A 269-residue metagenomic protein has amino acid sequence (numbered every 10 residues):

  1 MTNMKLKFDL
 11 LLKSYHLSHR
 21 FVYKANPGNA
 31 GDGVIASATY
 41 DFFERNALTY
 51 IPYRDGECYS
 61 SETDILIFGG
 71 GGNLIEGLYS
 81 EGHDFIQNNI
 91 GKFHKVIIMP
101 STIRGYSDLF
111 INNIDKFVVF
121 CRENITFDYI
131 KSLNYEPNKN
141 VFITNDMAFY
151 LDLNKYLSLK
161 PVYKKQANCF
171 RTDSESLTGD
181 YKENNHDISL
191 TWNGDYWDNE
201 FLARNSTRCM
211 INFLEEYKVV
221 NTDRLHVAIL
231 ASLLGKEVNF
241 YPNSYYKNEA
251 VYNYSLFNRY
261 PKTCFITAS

Functional and structural regions predicted by a protein language model:
M1-S269: Active-site anion-handling motifs in enzyme catalytic cores
